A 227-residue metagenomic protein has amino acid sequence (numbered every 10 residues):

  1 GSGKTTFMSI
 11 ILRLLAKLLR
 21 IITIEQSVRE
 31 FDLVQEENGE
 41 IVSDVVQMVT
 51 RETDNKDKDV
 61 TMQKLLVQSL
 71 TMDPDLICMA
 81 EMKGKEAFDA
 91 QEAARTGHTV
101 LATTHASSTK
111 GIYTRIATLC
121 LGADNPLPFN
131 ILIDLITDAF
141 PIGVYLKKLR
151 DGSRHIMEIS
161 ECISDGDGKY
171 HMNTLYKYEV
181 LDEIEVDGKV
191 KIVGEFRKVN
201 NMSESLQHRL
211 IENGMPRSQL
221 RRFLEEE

Functional and structural regions predicted by a protein language model:
G1: Walker A (P-loop) phosphate-binding loop of P-loop NTPases
K4: Conserved lysine of the Walker
I10-D138, K147: Switch/coupling sub-region of P-loop NTPases
S27-V28, E52, K83, K148-R150 (+3 more regions): A broadly conserved detector of short glycine/acidic/proline-rich loop/turn motifs that flank catalytic sites and bind
G39-I41, G152, G168-H171: A generic structural signal for short, non-catalytic loop/turn and secondary-structure boundary residues
L132-D167: Phosphate-binding/switch region of NTP-binding enzymes
I156-E227: NTP-binding/hydrolysis catalytic cores, primarily Walker-type P-loop NTPases
